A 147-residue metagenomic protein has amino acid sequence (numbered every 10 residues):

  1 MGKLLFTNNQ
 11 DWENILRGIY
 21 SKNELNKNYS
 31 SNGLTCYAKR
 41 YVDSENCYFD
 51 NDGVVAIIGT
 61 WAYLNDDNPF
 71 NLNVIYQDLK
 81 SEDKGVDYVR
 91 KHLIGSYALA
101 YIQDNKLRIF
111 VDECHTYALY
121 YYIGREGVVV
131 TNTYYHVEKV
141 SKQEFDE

Functional and structural regions predicted by a protein language model:
M1-E147: Cysteine-centered catalytic environments shared across enzyme families
